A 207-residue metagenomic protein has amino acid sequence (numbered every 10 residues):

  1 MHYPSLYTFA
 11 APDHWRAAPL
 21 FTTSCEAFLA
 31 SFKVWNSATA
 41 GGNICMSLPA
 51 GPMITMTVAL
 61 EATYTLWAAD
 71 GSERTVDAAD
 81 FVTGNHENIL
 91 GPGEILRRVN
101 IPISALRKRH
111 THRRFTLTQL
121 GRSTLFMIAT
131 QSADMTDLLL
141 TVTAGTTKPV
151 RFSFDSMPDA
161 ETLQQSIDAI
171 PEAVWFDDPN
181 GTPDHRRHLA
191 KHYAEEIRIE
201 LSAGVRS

Functional and structural regions predicted by a protein language model:
M1-S207: C-terminal structural segment of proteins
